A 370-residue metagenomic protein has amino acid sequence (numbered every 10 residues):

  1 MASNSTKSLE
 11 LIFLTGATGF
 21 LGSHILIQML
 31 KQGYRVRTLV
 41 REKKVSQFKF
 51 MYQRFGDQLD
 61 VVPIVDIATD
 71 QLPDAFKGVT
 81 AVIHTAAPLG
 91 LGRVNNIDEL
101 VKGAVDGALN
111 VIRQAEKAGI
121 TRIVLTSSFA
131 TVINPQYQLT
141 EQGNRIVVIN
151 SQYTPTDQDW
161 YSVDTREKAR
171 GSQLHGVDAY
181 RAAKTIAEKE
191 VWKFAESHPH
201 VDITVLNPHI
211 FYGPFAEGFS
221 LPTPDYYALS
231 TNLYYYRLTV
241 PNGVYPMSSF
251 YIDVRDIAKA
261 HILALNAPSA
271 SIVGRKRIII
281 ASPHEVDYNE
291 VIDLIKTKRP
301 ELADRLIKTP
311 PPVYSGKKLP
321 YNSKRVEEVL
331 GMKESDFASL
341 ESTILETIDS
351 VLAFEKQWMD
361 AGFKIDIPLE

Functional and structural regions predicted by a protein language model:
N4-L39: N-terminal Rossmann NAD(P)H-binding glycine-rich loop of SDR-like oxidoreductase domains
K43-D106, Q114: NAD(P)H-binding glycine-rich loop region in Rossmannoid oxidoreductase-like domains and their noncatalytic homologs
V82, I257, H261, I280 (+3 more regions): Non-catalytic, hydrophobic alpha-helical segments
E99, G103-V177: Conserved Rossmann-fold NAD(P)-dependent oxidoreductase catalytic core, especially the SDR/UDP-sugar
W160-T204: Active-site Tyr-X1-5-Lys
P199-S248: NAD(P)-dependent short-chain dehydrogenase/reductase
S248, A260-P312, K356-E370: Mid/C-terminal beta-alpha module of Rossmann-like enzyme folds, strongest in SDR-family dehydrogenases/epimerases
N266, D304-E370: C-terminal amphipathic/interface module of NAD(P)-dependent oxidoreductases and related NAD-binding regulators
